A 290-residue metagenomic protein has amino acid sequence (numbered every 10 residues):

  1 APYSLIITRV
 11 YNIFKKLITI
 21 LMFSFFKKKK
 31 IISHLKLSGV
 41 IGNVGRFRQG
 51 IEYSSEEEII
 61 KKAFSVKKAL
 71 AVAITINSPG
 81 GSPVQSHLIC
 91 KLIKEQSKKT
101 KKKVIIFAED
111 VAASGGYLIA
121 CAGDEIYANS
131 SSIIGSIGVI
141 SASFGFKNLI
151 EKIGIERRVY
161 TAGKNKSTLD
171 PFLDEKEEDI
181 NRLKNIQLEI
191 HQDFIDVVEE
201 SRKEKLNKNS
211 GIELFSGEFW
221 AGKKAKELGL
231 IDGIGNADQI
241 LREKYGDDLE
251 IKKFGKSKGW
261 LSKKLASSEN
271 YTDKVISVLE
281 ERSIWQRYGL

Functional and structural regions predicted by a protein language model:
Y3-I106, D110-N129, I140-L290: N-terminal organellar transit peptides
